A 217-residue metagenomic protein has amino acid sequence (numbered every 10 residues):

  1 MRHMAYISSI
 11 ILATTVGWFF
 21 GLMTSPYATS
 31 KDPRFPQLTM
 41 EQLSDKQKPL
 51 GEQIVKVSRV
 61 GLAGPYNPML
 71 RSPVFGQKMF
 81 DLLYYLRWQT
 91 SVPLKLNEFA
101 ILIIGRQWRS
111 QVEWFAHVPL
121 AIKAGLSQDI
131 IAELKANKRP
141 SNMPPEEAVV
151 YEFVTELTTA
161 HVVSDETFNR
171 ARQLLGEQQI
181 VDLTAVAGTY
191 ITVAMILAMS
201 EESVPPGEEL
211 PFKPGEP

Functional and structural regions predicted by a protein language model:
M1-I11: Bacterial N-terminal signal peptides that target proteins for export
G17, G21-P217: Hydrophobic alpha-helical segments
